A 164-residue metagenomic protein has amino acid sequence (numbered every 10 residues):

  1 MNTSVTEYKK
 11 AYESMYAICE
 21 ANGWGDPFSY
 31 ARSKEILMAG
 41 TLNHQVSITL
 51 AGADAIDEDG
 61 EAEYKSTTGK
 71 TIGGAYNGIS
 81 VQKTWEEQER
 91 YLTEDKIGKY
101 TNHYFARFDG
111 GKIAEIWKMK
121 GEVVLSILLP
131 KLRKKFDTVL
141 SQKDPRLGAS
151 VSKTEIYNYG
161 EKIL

Functional and structural regions predicted by a protein language model:
M1-L164: Nucleic-acid endonuclease domains
